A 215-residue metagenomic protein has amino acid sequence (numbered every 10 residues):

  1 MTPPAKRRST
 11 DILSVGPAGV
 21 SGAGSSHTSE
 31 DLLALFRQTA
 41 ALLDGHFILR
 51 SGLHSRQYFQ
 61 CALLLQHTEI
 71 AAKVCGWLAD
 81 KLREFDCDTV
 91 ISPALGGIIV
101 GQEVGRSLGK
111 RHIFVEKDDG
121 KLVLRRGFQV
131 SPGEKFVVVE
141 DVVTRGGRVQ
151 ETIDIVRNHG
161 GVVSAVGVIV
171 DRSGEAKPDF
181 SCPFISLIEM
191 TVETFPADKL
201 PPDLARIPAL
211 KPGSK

Functional and structural regions predicted by a protein language model:
M1-K215: PRPP-associated nucleotide enzymes
